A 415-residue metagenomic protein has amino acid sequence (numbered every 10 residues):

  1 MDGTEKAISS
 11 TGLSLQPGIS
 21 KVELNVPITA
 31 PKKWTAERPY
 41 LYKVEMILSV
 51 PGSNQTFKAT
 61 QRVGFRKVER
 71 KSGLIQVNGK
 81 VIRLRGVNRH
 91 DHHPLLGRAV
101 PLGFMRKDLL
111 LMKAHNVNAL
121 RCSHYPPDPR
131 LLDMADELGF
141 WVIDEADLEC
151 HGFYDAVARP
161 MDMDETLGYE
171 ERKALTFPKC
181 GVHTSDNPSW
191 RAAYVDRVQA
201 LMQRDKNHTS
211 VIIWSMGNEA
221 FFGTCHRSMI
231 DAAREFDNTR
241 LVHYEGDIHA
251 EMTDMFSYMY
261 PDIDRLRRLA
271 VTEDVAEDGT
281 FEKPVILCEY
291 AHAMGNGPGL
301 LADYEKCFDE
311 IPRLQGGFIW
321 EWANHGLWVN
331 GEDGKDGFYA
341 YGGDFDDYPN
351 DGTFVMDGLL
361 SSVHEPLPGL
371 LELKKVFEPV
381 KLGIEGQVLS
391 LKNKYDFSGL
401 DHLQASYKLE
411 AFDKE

Functional and structural regions predicted by a protein language model:
M1-V142, R197, I212-I213, M229-E235 (+4 more regions): Secreted/periplasmic carbohydrate-active enzymes, especially glycoside hydrolases
L109-M112, A119-L359: Substrate-binding/catalytic cleft of secreted carbohydrate-active enzymes, primarily glycoside hydrolases
